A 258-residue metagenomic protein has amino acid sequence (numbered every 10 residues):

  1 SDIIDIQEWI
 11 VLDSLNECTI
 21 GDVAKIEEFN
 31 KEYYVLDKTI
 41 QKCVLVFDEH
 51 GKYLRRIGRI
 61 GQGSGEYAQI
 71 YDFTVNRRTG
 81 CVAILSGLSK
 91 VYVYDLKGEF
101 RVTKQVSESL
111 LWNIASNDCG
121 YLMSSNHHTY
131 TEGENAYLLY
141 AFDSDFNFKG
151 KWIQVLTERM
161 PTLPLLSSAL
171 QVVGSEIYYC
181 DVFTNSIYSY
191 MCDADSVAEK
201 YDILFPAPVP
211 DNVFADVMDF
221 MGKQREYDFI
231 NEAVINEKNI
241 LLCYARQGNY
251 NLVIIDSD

Functional and structural regions predicted by a protein language model:
S1-D258: Eukaryotic scaffold repeat domains enriched in small/polar residues
